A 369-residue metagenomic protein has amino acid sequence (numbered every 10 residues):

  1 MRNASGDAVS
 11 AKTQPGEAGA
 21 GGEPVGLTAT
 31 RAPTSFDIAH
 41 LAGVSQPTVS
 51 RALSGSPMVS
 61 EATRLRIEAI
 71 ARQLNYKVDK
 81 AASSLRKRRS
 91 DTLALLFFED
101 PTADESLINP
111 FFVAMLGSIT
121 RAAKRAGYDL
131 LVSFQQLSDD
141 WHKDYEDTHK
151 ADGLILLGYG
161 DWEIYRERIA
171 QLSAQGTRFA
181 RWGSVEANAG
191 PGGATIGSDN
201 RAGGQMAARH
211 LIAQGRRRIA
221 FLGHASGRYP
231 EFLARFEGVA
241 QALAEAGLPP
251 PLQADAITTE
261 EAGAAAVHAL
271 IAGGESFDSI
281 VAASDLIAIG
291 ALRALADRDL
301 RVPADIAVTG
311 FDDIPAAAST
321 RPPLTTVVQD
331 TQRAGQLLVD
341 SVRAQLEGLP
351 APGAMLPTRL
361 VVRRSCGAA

Functional and structural regions predicted by a protein language model:
M1-D91, A369: N-terminal helix-turn-helix DNA-binding module of bacterial transcription factors
M1-T30, T92-R209, L270-A272, S276 (+2 more regions): Alpha-helical recognition/docking segments in bacterial nutrient-uptake and carbohydrate-utilization systems
T13, P251, A264, H268-A369: Flexible loop/turn connectors
S45, D91, D152, R217-R218 (+2 more regions): Short acidic/polar active-site loop segments enriched in Thr and Asp
Q73-D79, Q135-D139, L292: Short gly/ser/thr-rich secondary-structure transition/capping motifs
K77, Y128-D129, R178, R217 (+3 more regions): Residue-level detector of anion-binding/catalytic polar loops
P101-A114, V132-W141, G160, I196-M206 (+5 more regions): Hinge/beta->alpha junction and helix N-cap segments in small-molecule ligand-binding domains
